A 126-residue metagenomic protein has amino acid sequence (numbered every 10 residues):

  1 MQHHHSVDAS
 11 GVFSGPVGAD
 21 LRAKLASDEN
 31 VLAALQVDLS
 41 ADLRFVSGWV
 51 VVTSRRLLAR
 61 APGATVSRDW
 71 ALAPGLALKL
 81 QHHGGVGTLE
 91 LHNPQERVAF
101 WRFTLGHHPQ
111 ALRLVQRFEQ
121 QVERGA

Functional and structural regions predicted by a protein language model:
Q2-F13, D20-A23, S40-S47, R60-A126: Acidic, Ser/Thr- and proline-rich intrinsically disordered linker/docking segments of eukaryotic scaffolds
A26-R44: The phosphoinositide-binding surface of pleckstrin homology
R55-L57: Structural motif
